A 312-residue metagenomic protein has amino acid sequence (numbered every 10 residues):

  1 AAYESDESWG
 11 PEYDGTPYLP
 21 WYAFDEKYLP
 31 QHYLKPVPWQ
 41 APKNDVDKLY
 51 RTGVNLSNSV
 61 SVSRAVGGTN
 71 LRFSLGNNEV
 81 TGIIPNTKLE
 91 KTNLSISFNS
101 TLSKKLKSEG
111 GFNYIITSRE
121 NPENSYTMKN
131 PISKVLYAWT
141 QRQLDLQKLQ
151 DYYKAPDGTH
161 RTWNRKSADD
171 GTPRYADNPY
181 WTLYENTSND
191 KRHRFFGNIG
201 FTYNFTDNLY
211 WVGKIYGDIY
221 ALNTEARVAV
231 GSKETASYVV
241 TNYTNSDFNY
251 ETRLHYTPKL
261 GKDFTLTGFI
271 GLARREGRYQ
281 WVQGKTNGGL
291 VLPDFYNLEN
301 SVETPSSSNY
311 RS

Functional and structural regions predicted by a protein language model:
A1-P42, T52, G82-T87, N93-R194 (+1 more regions): Surface-exposed loop/interface segments of Gram-negative outer-membrane beta-barrel transport/assembly proteins
K48-G53, S59-V66, K154: Outer-membrane beta-barrel initiation region
N58, F195-F196: Phosphate-interacting basic helix/loop segments used at nucleotide- and nucleic-acid interfaces
R64-V66, N77, I96, S100 (+3 more regions): Residue-level signature of outer-membrane beta-barrel architecture
G197-Y203, G217: Alpha-helical support elements that line or immediately flank enzyme active sites and cofactor-binding pockets
